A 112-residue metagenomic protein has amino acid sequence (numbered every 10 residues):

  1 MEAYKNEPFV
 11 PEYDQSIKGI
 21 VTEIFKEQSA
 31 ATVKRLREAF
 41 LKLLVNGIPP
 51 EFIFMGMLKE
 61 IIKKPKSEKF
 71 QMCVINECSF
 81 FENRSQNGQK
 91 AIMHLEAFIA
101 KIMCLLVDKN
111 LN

Functional and structural regions predicted by a protein language model:
M1-N112: AAA+ P-loop NTPase domains with strong preference for DNA replication initiators and clamp-loader complexes
